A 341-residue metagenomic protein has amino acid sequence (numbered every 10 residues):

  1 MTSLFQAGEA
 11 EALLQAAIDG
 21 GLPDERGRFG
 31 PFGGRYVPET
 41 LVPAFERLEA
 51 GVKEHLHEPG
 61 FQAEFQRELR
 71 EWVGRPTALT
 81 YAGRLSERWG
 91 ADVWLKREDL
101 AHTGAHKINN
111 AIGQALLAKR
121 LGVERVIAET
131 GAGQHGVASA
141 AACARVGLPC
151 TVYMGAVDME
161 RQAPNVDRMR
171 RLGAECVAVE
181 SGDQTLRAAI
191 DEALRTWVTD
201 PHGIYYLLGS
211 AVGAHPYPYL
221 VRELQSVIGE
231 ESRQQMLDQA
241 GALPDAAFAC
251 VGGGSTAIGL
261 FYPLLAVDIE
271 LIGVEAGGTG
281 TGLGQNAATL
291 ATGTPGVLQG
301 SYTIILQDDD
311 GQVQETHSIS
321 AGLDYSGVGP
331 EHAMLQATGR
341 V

Functional and structural regions predicted by a protein language model:
F5-G33, E39-T40, E46-V123: Positively charged, low-complexity intrinsically disordered leader regions
G34, A78, L95, K107 (+9 more regions): Buried hydrophobic positions in well-ordered alpha/beta secondary-structure cores of metabolic enzymes
F61-E68, W89-L100, A118, R171 (+2 more regions): Gly-rich Lys/Arg/Thr-decorated short loops/hinges at beta-loop-alpha junctions or inter-strand turns that position
K96, Y153-M154, E180, L207-A211 (+2 more regions): Short beta-strand segments
H102, N110, A118-G155, A242-T256 (+1 more regions): A short, small-residue-rich loop immediately preceding and capping a beta-strand
R125-I127, H135-A193, G282-G293: Active-site-proximal loop->helix
T185-T196, G203, L208-D268: Glycine-rich ThDP/TPP pyrophosphate-binding loop and its adjacent helix/strand module within ThDP-dependent enzymes
I190-P216, L220, G273-V341: Active-site/ligand-binding loops adjacent to catalytic centers
